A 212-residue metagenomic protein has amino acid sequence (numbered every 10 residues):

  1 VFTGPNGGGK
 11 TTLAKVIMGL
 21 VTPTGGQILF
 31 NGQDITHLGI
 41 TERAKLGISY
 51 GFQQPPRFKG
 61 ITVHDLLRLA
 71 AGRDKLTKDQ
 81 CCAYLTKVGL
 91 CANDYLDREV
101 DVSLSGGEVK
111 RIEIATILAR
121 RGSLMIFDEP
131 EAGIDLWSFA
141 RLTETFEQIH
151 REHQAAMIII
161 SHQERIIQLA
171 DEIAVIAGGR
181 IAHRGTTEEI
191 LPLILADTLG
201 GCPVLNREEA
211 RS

Functional and structural regions predicted by a protein language model:
F2-P5: The feature captures the beta-strand-to-loop junction immediately N-terminal to the Walker
M18: Helix-to-loop junction immediately C-terminal to a conserved catalytic motif
G26-Q33, L46, Q80: Conserved ABC transporter NBD signature motif
D34-S49, I194: ABC ATPase NBD coupling module
Q54, G60-T77: Q-loop/switch helix immediately C-terminal to the Walker
I117-L118: ABC ATPase C-loop
E129-P130, W137: Walker B catalytic motif
